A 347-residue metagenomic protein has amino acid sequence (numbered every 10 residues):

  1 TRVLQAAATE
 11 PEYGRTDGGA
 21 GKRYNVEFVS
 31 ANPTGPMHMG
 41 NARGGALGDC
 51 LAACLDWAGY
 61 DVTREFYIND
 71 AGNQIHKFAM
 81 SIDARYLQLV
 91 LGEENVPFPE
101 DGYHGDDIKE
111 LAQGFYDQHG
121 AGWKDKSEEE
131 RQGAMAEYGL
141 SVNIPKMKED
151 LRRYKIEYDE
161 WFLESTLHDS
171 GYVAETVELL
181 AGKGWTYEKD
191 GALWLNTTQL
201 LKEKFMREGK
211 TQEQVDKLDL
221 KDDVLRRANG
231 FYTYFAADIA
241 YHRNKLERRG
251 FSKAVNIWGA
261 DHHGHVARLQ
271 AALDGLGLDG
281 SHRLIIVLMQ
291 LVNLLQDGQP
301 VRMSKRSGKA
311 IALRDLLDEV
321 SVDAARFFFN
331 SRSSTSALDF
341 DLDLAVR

Functional and structural regions predicted by a protein language model:
T1-R347: NTP-dependent nucleotidyl-transfer catalytic core
